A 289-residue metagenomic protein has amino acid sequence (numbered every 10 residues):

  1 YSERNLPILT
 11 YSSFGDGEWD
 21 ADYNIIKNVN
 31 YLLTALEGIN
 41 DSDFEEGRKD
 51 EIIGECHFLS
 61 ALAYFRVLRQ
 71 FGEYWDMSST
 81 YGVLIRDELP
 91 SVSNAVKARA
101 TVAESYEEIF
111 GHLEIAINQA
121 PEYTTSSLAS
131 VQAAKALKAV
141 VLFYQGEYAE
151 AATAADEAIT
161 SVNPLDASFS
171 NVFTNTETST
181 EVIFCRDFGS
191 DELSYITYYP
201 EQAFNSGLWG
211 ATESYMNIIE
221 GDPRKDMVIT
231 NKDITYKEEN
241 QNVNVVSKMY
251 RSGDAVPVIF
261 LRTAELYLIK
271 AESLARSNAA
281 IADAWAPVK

Functional and structural regions predicted by a protein language model:
S2-F71, A100, N118-T124, G253-V258 (+1 more regions): Conserved, well-structured interaction surfaces
G47, Q70-E107: Short coil/linker segments at helix-helix boundaries
Y106, Y148, A280-I281: TPR-repeat structural position
E150-A264: Hydrophobic-face positions in mid-chain alpha helices that act as interaction patches
V245-K289: C-terminal structural cap/anchor segments
